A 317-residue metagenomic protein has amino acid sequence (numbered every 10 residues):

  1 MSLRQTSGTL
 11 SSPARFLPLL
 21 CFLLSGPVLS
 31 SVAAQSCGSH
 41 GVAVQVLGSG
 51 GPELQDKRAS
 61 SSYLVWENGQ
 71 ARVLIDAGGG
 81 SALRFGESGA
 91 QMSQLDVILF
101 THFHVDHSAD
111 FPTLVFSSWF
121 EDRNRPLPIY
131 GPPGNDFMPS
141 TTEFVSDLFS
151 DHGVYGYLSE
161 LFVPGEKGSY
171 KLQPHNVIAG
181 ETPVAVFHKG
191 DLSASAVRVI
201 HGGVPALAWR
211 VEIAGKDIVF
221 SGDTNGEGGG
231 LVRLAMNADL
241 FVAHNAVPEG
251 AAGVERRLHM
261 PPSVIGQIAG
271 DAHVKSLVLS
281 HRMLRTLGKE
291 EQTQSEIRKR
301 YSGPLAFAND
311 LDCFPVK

Functional and structural regions predicted by a protein language model:
M1-P18: Bacterial N-terminal signal peptides that target proteins for export
G8, A33-I218, Q294-K299, P304-V316: Binuclear metal-dependent hydrolase catalytic cores
G8, P13, H107-D110, V247 (+1 more regions): Intrinsic structural disorder/low-complexity segments
S11, L29-S31: Short, intrinsically disordered, low-complexity terminal segments
R15-V28: Bacterial N-terminal signal peptides
Q35, A208, D217, T224-F314: Cap/insert and terminal regions of metallo-dependent hydrolase folds
